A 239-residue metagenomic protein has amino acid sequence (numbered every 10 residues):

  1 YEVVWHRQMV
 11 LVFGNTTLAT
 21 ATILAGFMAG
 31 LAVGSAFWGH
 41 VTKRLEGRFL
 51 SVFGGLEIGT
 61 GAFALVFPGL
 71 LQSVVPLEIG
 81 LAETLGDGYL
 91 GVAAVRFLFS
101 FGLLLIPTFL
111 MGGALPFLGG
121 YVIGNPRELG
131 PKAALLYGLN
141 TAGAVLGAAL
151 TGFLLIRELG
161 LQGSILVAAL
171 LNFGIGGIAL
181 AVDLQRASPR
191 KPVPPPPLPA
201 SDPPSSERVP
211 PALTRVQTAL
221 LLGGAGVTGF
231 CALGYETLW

Functional and structural regions predicted by a protein language model:
Y1-W239: Alpha-helical transmembrane segments of multi-pass membrane proteins
